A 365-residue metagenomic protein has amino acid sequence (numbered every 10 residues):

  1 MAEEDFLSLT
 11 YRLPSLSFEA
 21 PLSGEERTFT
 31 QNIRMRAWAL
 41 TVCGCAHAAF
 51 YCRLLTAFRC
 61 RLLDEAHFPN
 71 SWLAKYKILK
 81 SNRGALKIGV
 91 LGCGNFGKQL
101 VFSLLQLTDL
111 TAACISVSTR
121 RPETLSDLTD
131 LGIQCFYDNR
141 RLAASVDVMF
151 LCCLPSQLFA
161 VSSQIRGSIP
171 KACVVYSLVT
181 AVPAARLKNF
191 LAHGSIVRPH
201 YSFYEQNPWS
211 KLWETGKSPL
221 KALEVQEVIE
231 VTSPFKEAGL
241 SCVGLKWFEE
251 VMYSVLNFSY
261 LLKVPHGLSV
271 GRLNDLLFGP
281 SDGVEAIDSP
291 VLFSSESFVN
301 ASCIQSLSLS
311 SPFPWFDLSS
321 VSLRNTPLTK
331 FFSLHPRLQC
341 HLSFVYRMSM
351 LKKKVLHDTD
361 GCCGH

Functional and structural regions predicted by a protein language model:
A2-D130, F136-Y137, R141, N257 (+3 more regions): NAD(P)+-binding Rossmann beta1-loop-alpha1 motif at the extreme N-terminus of oxidoreductases
Y51-R61, S103, L107, F190 (+7 more regions): Change "in soluble alpha/beta enzymes" to "in soluble alpha/beta proteins
L100, L128, V161-I165, L187-K188: Hydrophobic packing residues within well-ordered alpha-helices of enzyme cores
D109-L110, I165-K171, N189-A192: Short, conserved loop/helix-junction motifs that constitute active-site signature segments in enzyme catalytic cores
C114, Q134, V174, S195-V197: Conserved beta-strand segments of alpha/beta enzyme cores
R120-E123, D130-V175: Rossmann-like NAD(P)-binding element
S177-F258, L262: Rossmann-fold dinucleotide-binding core
D275-H365: Interdomain hinge/lid region at the active-site interface of Rossmann-like NAD(P)-dependent oxidoreductases
